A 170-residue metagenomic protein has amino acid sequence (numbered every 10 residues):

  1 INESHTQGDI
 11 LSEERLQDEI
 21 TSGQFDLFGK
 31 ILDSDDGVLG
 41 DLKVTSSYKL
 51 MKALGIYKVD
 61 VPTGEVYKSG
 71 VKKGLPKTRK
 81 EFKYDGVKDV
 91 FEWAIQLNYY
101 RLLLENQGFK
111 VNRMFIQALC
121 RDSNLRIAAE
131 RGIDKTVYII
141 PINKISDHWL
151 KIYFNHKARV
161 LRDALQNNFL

Functional and structural regions predicted by a protein language model:
N2-S34, V66: Active-site metal-binding core of divalent-cation-utilizing nuclease and nuclease-like domains
E3, K30-D33, T45-K49, N106-K110: Alpha-helix capping at helix-to-loop junctions
T6, T21-S22, T45, T63 (+2 more regions): Residue-identity detector for threonine
E13-R15, Q24-K30, G37-D60, G74-K80 (+1 more regions): Active-site ExK catalytic segment of metal-dependent nucleases
K52, V61-A94, Y99-L170: Metal-dependent nuclease catalytic regions and adjoining charged, substrate-binding loops involved in nucleic-acid end
